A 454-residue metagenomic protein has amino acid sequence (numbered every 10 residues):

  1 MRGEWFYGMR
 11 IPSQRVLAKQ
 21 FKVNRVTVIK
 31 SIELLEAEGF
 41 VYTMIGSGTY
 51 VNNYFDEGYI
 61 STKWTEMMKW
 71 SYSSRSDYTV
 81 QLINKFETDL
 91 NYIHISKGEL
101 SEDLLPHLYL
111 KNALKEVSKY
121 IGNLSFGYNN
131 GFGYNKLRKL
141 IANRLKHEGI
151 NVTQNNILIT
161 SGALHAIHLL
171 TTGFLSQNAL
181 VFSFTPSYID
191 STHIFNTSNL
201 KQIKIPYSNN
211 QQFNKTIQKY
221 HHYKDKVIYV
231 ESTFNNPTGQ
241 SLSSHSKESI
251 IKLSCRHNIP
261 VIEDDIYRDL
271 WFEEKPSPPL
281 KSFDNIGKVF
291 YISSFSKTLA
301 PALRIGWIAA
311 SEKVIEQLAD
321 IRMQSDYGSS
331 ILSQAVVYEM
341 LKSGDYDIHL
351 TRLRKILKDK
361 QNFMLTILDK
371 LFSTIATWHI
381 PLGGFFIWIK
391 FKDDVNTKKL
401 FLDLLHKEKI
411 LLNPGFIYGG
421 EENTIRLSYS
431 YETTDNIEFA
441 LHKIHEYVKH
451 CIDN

Functional and structural regions predicted by a protein language model:
M1-K115, M323-S329, H379, F391 (+4 more regions): N-terminal basic, amphipathic alpha-helical segments
T43, V152, L412: Short beta-strand "wing" residues that participate in macromolecule-binding interfaces
T49, V227, W307-A309: Short glycine- and hydrophobic/aromatic-rich loop-to-beta-strand nucleating segment in the catalytic cores
L110, G287-K355: Conserved core segment of the aminotransferase class I/II
L124-H257, D269-L270, K275-F283, L357 (+2 more regions): Conserved core of the PLP fold type I
D264: Glycine-centered flexible beta-alpha turn that most often forms the glycine-rich phosphate-binding loop
K355-L365, T377-K390: Conserved glycine-rich beta-strand-loop-beta hairpin in the small C-terminal domain of fold type I
H406-R426: Conserved PLP cofactor-binding pocket of PLP-dependent enzymes
